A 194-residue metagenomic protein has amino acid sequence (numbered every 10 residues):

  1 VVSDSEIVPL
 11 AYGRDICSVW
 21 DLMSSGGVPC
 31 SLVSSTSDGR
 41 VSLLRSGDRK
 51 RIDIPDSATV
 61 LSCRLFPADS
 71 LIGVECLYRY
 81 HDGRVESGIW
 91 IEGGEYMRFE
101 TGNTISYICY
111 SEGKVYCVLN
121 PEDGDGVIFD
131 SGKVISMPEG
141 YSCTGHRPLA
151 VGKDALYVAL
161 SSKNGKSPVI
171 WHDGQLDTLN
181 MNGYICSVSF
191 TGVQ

Functional and structural regions predicted by a protein language model:
V2, E6-L44, D48, T59-Y78: Long, acidic/polar, low-complexity amphipathic helices and coiled-coil-like
V2-S3, L44-S46, W90-E92, I128-D130 (+1 more regions): Hydrophobic/aromatic beta-strand positions that recur at structurally equivalent sites within the blades
E6-Y12, D48-I54, G94-E100, G132-E139 (+1 more regions): A short beta-strand motif characteristic of beta-propeller blades
D15-G26, S57-A68, G102-E112, S142-G152 (+1 more regions): Repeated scaffold domains used in trafficking and secretory/extracellular systems, primarily beta-propellers
C30-T36, V74-Y80, Y116-P121, Y157-S162: Recurrent small/Gly-Pro-centered beta-turn motifs in extracellular repeat architectures
S37-L43, H81-G88, D123-I128, N164-V169: Structural motif
G124-D125, F129, G140-Y157: Intrinsically disordered, low-complexity segments enriched in Gly and acidic/Ser/Thr residues that form flexible
A150-G152, A159-Q194: Hydrophilic extracytoplasmic domains
